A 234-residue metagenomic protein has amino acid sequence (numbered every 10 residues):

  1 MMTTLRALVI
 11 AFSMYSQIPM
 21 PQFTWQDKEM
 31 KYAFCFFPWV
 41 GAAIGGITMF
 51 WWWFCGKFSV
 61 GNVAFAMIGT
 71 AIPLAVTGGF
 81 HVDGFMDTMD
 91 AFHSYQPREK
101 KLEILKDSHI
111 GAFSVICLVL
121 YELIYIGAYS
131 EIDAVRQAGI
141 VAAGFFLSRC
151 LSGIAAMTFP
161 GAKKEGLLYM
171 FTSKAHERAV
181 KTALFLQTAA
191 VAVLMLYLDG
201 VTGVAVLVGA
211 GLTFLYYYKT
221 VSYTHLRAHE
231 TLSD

Functional and structural regions predicted by a protein language model:
M2-F23: Membrane-proximal soluble regions of multi-pass membrane proteins
Q17, H81, D90, L118 (+1 more regions): Alpha-helical transmembrane segments and their lipid-water interface positions in multi-pass membrane proteins
P21-F23, I154-K163, L215-Y223: C-terminal ends of transmembrane helices
K31-T48, T88-R136, I140-V141, R178-M195: Multi-pass membrane catalytic core of lipid/isoprenoid biosynthesis enzymes
F36-M86, I140-A142, T202-Y218: Membrane-embedded alpha-helical segments that form the functional core of polytopic membrane enzymes, especially those
C150-L184: Solvent-exposed interhelical
A183-Y223: Glycine/small-residue-rich hydrophobic helix-like segments
T224-T231: Conserved small/polar residues in nucleotide/adenosyl-binding loops
